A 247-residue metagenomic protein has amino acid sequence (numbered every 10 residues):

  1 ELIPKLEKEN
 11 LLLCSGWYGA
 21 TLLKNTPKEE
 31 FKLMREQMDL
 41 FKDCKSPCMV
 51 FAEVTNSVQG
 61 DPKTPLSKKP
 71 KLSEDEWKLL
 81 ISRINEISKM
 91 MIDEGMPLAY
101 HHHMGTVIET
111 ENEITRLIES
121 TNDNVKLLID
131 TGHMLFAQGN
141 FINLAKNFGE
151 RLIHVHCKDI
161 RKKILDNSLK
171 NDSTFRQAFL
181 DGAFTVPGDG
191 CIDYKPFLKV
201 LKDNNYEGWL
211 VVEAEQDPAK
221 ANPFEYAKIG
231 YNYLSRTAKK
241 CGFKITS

Functional and structural regions predicted by a protein language model:
E1-G16, K32-S46, N85-D93, L117-T121 (+2 more regions): Acidic (Asp/Glu)-rich catalytic clusters
L6, F41, L98, D130 (+4 more regions): Conserved, mostly hydrophobic/aromatic
G16, I81-C191, C241-T246: Acidic/histidine-rich catalytic cores of soluble enzymes
W17-K28, E74, A183-D189: The substrate-binding groove and active-site-proximal loops of carbohydrate-active enzymes, especially glycoside
L23-K126, K244: Active-site acidic/histidine proton-transfer and metal-coordination neighborhood in alpha/beta enzyme cores
D189-D203: A short, acidic, amphipathic alpha-helical segment used as a generic capping/interface helix at domain edges
V211-A221: A short, acidic, flexible beta-alpha connecting loop/helix-capping segment that sits on the rim of active
A221-T246: C-terminal helical cap(s) of enzyme catalytic domains, especially alpha/beta-barrels
